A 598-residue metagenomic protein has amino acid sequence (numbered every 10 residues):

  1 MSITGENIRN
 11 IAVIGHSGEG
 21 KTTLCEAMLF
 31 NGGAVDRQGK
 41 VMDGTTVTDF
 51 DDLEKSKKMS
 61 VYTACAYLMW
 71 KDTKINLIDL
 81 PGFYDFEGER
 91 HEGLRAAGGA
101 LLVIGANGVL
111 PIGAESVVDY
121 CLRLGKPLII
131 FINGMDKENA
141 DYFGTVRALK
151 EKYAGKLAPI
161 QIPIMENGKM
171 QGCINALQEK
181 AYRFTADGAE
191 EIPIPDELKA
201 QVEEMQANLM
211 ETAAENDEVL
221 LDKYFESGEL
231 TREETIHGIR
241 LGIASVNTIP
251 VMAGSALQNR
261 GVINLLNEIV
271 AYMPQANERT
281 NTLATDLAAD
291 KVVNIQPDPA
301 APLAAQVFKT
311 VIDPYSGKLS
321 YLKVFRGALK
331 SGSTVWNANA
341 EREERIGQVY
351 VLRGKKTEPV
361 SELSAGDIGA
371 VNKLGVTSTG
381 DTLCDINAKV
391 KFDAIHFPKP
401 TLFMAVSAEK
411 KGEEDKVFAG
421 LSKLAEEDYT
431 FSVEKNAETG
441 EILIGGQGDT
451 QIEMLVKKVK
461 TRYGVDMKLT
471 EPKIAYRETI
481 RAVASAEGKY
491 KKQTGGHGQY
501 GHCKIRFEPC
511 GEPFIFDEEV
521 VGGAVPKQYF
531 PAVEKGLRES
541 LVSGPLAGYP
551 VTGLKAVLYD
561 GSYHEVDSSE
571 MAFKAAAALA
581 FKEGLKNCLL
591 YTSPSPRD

Functional and structural regions predicted by a protein language model:
M1-S593: Structural and coupling elements of P-loop NTPases
P594-D598: A short, hydrophobic C-terminal helix/tail in secreted or cell-surface proteins
